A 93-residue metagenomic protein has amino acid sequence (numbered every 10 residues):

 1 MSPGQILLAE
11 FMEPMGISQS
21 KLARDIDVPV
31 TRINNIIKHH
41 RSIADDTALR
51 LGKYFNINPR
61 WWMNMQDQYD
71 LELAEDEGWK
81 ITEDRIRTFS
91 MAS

Functional and structural regions predicted by a protein language model:
M1-I17, N64: A short, Lys/Arg-rich alpha-helix, primarily the initiator
P3, N58-P59: Hydrophobic side chains within well-formed alpha-helices
P14, D25, Y54: Residues within the alpha-helical elements of helix-turn-helix
I17-N35: Short alpha-helical DNA-recognition segment
D27, K38, D67: Residue-level detection of the helix-turn-helix DNA-binding "recognition helix"
R32-N35, K53, W61-N64: Residue-level recognition of specific faces of alpha-helices
H40-K53: Short, basic-rich loop-to-helix N-cap that marks the start of a DNA-contacting helix
M63-S93: Short, charged recognition helix plus adjacent turn of helix-turn-helix-like nucleic-acid-binding domains
